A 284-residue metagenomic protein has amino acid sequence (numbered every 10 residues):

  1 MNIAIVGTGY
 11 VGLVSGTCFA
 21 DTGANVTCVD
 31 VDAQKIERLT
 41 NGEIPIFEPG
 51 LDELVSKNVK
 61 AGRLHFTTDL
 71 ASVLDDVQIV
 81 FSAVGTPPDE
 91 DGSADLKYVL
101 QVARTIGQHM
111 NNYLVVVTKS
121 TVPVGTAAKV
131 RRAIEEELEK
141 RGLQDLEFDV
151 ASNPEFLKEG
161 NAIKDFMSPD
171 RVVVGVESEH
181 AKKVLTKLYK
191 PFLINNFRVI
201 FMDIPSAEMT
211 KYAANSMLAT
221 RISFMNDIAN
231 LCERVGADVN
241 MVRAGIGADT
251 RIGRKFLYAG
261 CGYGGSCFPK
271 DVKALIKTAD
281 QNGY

Functional and structural regions predicted by a protein language model:
M1-Y284: Structural/interface elements that position substrates and couple domains in central-metabolism enzymes
